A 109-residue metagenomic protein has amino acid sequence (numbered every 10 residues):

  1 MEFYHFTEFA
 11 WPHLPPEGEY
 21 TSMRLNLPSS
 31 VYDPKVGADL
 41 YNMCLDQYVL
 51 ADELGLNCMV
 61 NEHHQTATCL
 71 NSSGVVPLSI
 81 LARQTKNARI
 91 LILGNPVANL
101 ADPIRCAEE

Functional and structural regions predicted by a protein language model:
M1-A88: N-terminal beta1-alpha1-beta2 module of alpha/beta enzyme domains
A38-L40, A98-E109: Glycine-rich anion/phosphate-binding loops
Q65-A67, P96-N99: Short histidine/acidic/glycine/proline-rich micro-motifs that form metal- and phosphate-coordinating active-site loops
R89-G94: A short, GP-enriched loop/loop-strand-helix hinge that lies immediately N-terminal to, or at the N-terminal rim
